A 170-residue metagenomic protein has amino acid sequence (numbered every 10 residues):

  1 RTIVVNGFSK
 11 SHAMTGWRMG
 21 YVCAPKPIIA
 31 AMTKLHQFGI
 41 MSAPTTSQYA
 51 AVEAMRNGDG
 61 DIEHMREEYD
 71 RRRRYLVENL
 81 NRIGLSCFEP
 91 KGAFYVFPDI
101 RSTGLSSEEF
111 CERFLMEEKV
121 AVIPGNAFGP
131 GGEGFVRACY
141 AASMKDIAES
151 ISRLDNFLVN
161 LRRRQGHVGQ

Functional and structural regions predicted by a protein language model:
R1-Q170: PLP-dependent class I/II
